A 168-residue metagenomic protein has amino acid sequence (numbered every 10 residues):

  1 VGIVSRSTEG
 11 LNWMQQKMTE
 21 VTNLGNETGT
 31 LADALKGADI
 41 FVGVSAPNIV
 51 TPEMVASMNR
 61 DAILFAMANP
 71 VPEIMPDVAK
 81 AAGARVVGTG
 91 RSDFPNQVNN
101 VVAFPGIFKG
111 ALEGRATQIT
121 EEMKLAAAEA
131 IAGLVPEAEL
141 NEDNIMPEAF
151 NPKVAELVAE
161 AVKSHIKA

Functional and structural regions predicted by a protein language model:
V1-A46: Glycine-rich phosphate/diphosphate-binding loop of Rossmann-like nucleotide-binding domains
I3, I49, P72: Surface-exposed, flexible loop/turn segments at secondary-structure boundaries
S5-L11, E53-V55, M75-K80, N99: Short acidic, glycine/serine/threonine-rich loops at helix termini
A34-L35, V55-N59: A short, aliphatic-rich alpha-helical micro-motif
S45-V55: Glycine/threonine-rich flexible loop motifs
A62: Glycine-centered, small-residue-biased loops immediately flanking beta-strands in adenine/cofactor-binding cores
A66-K167: Adenosine-phosphate binding glycine-rich loop
